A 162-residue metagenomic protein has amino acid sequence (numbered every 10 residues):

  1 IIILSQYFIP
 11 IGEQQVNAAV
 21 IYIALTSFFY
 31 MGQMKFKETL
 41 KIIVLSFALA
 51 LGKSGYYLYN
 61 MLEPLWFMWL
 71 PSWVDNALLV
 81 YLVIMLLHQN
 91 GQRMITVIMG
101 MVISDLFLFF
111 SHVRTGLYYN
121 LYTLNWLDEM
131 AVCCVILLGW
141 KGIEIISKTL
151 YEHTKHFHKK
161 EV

Functional and structural regions predicted by a protein language model:
I1-S5, V20-S27, A50, I95-F107: Pore- and pathway-forming membrane helices of multi-pass small-molecule/ion transporters and channels
I2-I11, S27-E38, G52-L65, Y118 (+1 more regions): Short juxtamembrane and helix-loop transition motifs at transmembrane-helix boundaries in membrane proteins
F8-I21, P64-V74: Structural signature of hydrophobic alpha-helical transmembrane segments
I21-M34, A77-L87, M130-I145: Hydrophobic cores of alpha-helical transmembrane segments in multi-pass inner/ER membrane proteins, independent
G32-V102: Membrane-proximal helix-loop-helix units in multi-pass membrane proteins
L87-V162: C-terminal transmembrane helix-loop-helix hairpin of multi-pass membrane proteins
